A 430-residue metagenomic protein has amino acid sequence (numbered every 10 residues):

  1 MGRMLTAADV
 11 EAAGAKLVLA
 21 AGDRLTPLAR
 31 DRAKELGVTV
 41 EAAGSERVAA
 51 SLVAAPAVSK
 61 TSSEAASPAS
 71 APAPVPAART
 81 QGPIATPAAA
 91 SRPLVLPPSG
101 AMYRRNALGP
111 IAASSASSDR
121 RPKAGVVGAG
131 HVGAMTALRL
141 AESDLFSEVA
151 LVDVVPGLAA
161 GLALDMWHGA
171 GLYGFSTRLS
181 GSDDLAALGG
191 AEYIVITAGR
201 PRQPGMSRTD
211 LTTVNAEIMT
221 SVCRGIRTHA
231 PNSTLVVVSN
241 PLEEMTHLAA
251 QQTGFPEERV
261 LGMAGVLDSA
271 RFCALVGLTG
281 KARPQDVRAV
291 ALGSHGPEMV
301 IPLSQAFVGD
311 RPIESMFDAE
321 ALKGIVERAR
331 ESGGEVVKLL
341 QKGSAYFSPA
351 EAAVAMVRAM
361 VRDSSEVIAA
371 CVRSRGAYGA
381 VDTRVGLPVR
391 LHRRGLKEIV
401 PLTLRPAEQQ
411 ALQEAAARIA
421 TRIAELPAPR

Functional and structural regions predicted by a protein language model:
G22, A129-G130: Glycine-rich Rossmann-fold phosphate-binding loop(s) that bind the pyrophosphate of adenine dinucleotide cofactors
G44-S117: Long, low-complexity intrinsically disordered regions
A124-G128: Conserved N-terminal Rossmann-fold NAD(P)-binding element of oxidoreductases
G133-A134: N-terminal Rossmann-fold NAD(P) dinucleotide-binding loop
F146-A150: Short beta-strand element of Class I
V154-A191: Conserved N-terminal Rossmann-fold NAD(P) cofactor-binding segment
R208-A274: Rossmann-like NAD(P)(H) cofactor-binding subdomain of soluble oxidoreductases
T253-E258, D268-R430: C-terminal substrate-binding/catalytic lobe of Rossmann-fold NAD(P)-dependent dehydrogenases
